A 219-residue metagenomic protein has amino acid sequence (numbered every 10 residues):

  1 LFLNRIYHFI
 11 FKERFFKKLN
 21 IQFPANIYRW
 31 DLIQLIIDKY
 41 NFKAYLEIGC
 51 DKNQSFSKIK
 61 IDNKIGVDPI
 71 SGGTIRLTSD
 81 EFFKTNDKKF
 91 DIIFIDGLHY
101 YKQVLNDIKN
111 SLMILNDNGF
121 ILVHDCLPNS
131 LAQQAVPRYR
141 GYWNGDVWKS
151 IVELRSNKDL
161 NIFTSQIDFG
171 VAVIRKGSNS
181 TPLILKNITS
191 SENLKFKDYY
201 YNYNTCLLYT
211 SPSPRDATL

Functional and structural regions predicted by a protein language model:
Y7-Y40: Class I SAM-dependent methyltransferase Rossmann-like catalytic core, especially the SAM/SAH-binding loop
Y28-K84: SAM cofactor-binding core of SAM-dependent methyltransferases, primarily the Rossmann-like beta-alpha-beta module
L46-I48, V67, I95, N118-D125: Active-site flanking residues adjacent to catalytic metal/cofactor-binding acidic residues
T85-I92: A short acidic, Gly/Pro-enriched loop at the edge of an enzyme's catalytic core that lines a small-molecule cofactor
L98: Switch II (G3) loop of P-loop NTPases
V104-L112, F120-S211: C-terminal substrate-binding/active-site "lid" region of AdoMet-derived donor-dependent transferases
Y209-L219: Single conserved hydrophobic/aromatic residue that forms the stacking wall/gate of nucleotide- or nucleobase-binding
